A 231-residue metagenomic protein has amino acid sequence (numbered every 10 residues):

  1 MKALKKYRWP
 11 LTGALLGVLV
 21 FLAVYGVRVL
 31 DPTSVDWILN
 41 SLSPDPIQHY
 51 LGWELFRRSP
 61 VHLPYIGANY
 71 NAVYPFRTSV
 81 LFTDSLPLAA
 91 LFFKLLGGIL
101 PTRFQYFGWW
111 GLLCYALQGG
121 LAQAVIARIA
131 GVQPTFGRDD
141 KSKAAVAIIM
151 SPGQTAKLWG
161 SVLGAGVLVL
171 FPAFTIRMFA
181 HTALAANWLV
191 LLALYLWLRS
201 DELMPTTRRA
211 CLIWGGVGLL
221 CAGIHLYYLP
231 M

Functional and structural regions predicted by a protein language model:
M1-K6, V132-T155: Membrane-interfacial, low-structure loops and terminal tails that flank and connect transmembrane helices in multi-pass
M1-V35, Q154: Start-transfer (signal-anchor) and selected internal transmembrane alpha helices of multi-pass inner/ER membrane
K2-L4, V61-P64, P205: Short amphipathic alpha-helical segments with coiled-coil-like heptad repeat character
Y7-R8, P101, G131, D201: Short, flexible coil/linker elements and helix-boundary hinge sites characteristic of intrinsically disordered
V20-L117, F171-T175, H181, A185-A186: Membrane-interface coil-to-helix junctions
L86-A90, T135, K157, T206-T207: Coil-to-alpha-helix initiation sites in intrinsically disordered, low-complexity, charged segments
T102-R103, Q133, Y227: Secondary-structure boundary/capping positions in well-ordered alpha/beta enzyme cores
W109-I129, I148-I149, G153, K157-E202 (+1 more regions): Membrane-embedded helix bundles of polyisoprenyl
